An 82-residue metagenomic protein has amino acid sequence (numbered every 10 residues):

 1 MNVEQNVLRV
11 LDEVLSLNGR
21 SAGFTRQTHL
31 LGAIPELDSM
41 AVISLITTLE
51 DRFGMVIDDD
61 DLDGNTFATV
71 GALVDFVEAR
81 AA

Functional and structural regions predicted by a protein language model:
M1, E36-S39, F67: Short, solvent-exposed loop/helix junctions and linker helices that flank or host conserved functional motifs
M1-G23, D75-A82: Thiotemplate assembly-line natural product biosynthesis machinery
Q5, M40-I43: Short alpha-helical elements of helix-turn-helix
L15-L37, G54-D63: Phosphopantetheine carrier-protein modules
Q27, V42, F67: ATP/adenylate-binding site constellation spanning eukaryotic-like Ser/Thr protein kinases, ABC-transporter
D59-D63, A68-R80: C-terminal structural segments of small proteins and small subunits
